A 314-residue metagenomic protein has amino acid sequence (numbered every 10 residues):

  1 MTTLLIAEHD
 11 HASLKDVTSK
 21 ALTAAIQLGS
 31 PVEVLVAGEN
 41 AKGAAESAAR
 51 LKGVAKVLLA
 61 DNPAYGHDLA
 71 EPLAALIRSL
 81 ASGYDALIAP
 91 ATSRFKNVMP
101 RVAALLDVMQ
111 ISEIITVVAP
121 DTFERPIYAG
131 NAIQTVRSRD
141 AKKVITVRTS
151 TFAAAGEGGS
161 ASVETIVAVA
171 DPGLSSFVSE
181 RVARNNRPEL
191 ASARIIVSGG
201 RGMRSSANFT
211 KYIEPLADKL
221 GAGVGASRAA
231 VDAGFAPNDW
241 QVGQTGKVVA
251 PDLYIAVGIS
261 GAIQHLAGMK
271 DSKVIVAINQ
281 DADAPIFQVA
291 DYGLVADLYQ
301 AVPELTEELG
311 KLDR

Functional and structural regions predicted by a protein language model:
M1-R314: N-terminal glycine-rich FAD/FM-binding segment characteristic of electron-transfer flavoproteins
